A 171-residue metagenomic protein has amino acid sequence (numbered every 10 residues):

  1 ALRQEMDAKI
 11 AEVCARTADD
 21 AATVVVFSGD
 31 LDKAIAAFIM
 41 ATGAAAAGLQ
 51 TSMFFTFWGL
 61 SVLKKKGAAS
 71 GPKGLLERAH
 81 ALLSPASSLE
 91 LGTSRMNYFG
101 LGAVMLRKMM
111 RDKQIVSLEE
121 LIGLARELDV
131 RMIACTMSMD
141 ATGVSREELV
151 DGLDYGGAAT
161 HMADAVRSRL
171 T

Functional and structural regions predicted by a protein language model:
A1-A18: Long, leucine- and charge-enriched amphipathic alpha-helices that form heptad-repeat coiled-coil/leucine-zipper-like
V24-I35, L63, M109-K113: Short, glycine-rich nucleotide/cofactor-binding loops
I35-G48, M53: Histidine-anchored nucleotide/phosphate-binding helix
T51-F57, I133-T136: Short internal beta-strands
L63-K73: Glycine-rich loop at the start of a catalytic domain that most often binds anionic cofactors/ligands
G71-M110, Q114-S117: A glycine-rich helix N-cap at a beta->alpha junction
M109-M137, L153: Ligand-binding beta-strand-loop-alpha-helix segment within the catalytic cores of soluble metabolic enzymes
A134, M139, E147-V150, D154-Y155 (+1 more regions): Glycine-rich, aromatic-bearing surface loops/beta-hairpins
